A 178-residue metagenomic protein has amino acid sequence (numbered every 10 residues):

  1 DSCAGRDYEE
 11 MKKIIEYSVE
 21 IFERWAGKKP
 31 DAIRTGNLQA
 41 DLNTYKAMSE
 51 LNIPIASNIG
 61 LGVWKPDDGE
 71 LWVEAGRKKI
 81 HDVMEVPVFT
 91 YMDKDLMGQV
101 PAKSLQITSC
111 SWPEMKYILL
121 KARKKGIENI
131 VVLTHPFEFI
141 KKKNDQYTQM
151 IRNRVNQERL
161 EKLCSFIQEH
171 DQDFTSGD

Functional and structural regions predicted by a protein language model:
D1-Q39: Metal-dependent polysaccharide deacetylase catalytic core of the NodB/CE4 family, i.e., the active-site-bearing domain
D1-R6, Q99-K103, K142-Q149: Surface-exposed, active-site-proximal loop segments in enzymatic domains
K13, Y17-E20, N43-K46, E50 (+2 more regions): Alpha-helical scaffolding segments of alpha/beta enzyme cores, especially the outer helices of TIM-barrel or partial
W25-A26, L51, K125, H170: Residues at alpha-helix termini
K28, K79-D82, Q172: A short helix-to-beta-strand connector/capping loop
P30, V83, N129: Extracellular structured ligand-interaction cores
R34-K125: Active-site-adjacent pocket scaffolds in enzyme catalytic domains
Q106-D178: C-terminal domain-boundary segment and adjacent tail
